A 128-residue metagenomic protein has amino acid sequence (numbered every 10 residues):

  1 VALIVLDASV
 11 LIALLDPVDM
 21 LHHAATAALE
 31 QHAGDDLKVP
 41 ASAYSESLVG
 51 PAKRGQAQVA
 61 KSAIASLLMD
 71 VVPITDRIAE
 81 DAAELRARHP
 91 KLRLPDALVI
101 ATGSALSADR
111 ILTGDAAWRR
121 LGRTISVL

Functional and structural regions predicted by a protein language model:
V1-K38, P51-S62, A116, R120: Short, well-structured N-terminal submotif of metal-dependent ribonuclease cores
V1-L3, E46, I100-L128: Acidic, PIN/NYN-like endoribonuclease modules and their adjacent C-terminal/linker elements
L6-D7, V39-A41, L92-R93, D115 (+1 more regions): Histidine- and aromatic-rich ligand-binding microenvironments
V10, A43, I78, L98-V99 (+1 more regions): Alpha-helix capping/helix-boundary segments
S45-L48, A83: Amphipathic alpha-helical segments within well-ordered protein domains
R54-Q58, P90, V127-L128: Short, hinge-like loop/turn segments at secondary-structure boundaries
K61-I64, D70-I74, R119-L128: Internal alpha/beta domain cores that form substrate/cofactor-binding pockets in large enzymes and binding proteins
V71-G114: Active-site neighborhoods of divalent-metal-dependent phosphate/nucleic-acid chemistry enzymes
